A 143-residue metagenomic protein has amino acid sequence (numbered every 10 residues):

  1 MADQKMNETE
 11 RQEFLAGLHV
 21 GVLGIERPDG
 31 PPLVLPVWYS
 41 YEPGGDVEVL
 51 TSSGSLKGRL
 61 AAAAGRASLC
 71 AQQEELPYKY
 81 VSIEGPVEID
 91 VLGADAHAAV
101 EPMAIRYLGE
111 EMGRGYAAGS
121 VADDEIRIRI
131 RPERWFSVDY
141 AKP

Functional and structural regions predicted by a protein language model:
M1-L18: Extreme N-terminal tail/first-helix region
A2-M6, K79-P143: Charged, gly/pro-rich active-site loop segments
E8-T9, G54-S55, G113: Structural motif corresponding to alpha-helix initiation and N-cap regions
Q12, Y39, R59, A118-S120: Short secondary-structure boundary/capping segments
L15-A16, A62-A63, V121: Alpha-helix boundary recognition
H19-S53, A61, A67-A71, Y80-S82: Short beta-strand segments
S52-L56, Y107: Short, solvent-exposed aromatic-acidic interface loops
Q73-E75: Short, charged beta-turn/beta-strand-edge "cap" motif at the junction between a beta-strand and an adjacent loop
